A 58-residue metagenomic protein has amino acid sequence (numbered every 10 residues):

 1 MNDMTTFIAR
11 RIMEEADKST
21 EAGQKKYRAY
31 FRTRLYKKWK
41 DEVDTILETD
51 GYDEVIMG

Functional and structural regions predicted by a protein language model:
M1-G58: Viral virion structural and adsorption modules
